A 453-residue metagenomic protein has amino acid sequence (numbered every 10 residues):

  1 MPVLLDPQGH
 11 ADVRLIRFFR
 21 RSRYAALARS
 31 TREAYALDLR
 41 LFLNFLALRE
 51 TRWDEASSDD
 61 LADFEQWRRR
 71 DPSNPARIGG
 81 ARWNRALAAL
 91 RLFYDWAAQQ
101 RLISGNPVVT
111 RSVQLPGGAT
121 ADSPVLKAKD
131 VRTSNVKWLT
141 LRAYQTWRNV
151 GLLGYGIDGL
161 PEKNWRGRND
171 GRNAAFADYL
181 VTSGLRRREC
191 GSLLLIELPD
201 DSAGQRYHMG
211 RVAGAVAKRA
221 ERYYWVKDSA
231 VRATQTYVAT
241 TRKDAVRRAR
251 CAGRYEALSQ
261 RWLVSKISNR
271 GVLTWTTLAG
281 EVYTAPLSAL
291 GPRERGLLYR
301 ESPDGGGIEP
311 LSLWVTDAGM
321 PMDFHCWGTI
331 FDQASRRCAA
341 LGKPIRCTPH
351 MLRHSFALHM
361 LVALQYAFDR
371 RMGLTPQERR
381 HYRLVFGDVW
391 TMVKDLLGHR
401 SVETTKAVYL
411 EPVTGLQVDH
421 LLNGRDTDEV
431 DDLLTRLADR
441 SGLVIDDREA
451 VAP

Functional and structural regions predicted by a protein language model:
I16-S30, L39-V125, I157, K163-N164: N-terminal core-binding DNA-recognition domain of tyrosine recombinases/integrases
R101-S104, L180-G204: Short, charged phosphate-coordinating catalytic segments
I103-I157, V216-A217, D317: Flexible interdomain linker/hinge and immediately adjacent N-terminus of the catalytic tyrosine-recombinase domain
N149-R187: Basic, Lys/Arg- and aromatic-enriched nucleic-acid-binding interface segment
S192-S302: Conserved tyrosine-mediated DNA breakage-rejoining catalytic core shared by Y-recombinases
Q205-V212, T348, M372-V413, D419-G424: Short functional hotspots where side chains directly engage DNA or cofactors
G328-D395: Short, basic (Lys/Arg/His-rich) helix/loop patches that form interaction surfaces in the mid-to-C-terminal regions
L416-P453: C-terminal secondary-structure termini that scaffold catalytic or DNA-interacting sites
